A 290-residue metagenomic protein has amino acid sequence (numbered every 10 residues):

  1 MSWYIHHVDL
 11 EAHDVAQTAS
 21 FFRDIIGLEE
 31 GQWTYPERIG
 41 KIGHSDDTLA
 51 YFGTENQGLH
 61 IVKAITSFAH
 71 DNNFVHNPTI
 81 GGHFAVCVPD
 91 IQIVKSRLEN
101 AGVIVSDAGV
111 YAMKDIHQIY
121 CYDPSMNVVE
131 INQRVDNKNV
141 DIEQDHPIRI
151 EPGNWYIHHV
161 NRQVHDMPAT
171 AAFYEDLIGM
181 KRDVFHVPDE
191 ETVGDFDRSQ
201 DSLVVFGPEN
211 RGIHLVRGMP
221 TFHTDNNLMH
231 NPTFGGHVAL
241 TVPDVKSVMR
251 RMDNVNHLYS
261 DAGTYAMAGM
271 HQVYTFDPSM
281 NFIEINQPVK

Functional and structural regions predicted by a protein language model:
S2, D9-L59, N161-G212: Core segments of cupin and vicinal oxygen chelate
Y4-H13, D47-Q57, H70-R97, H117-Y122 (+5 more regions): Vicinal oxygen chelate
H7, K95-G153, H159-R162, L240 (+1 more regions): Vicinal oxygen chelate
T18-F21, V94-L98, T170-F173, V248-M252: Hydrophobic side chains in well-ordered alpha-helices
L28, T54, I61-K63, V86 (+9 more regions): Extended, low-complexity, intrinsically disordered tandem-repeat tracts enriched in acidic/polar residues
Y35-P36, F68-N72, I80, D107 (+6 more regions): A cross-kingdom feature marking solvent-exposed beta-strand/loop segments within repeated, beta-rich binding/scaffold
G40-K41, F74-H76, E151, D195 (+1 more regions): Short consensus segments that form the blades of beta-propeller domains, in both extracellular/periplasmic
